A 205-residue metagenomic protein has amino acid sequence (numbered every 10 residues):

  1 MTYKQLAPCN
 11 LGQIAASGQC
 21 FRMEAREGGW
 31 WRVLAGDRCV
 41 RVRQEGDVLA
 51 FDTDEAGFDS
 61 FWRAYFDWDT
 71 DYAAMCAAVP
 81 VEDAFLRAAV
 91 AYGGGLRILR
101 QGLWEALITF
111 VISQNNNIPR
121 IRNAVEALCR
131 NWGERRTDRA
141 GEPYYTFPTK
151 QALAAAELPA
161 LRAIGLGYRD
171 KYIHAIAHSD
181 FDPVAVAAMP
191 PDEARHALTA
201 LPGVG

Functional and structural regions predicted by a protein language model:
M1-V204: HhH-family (HhH-GPD) DNA N-glycosylase catalytic core used in base-excision repair
